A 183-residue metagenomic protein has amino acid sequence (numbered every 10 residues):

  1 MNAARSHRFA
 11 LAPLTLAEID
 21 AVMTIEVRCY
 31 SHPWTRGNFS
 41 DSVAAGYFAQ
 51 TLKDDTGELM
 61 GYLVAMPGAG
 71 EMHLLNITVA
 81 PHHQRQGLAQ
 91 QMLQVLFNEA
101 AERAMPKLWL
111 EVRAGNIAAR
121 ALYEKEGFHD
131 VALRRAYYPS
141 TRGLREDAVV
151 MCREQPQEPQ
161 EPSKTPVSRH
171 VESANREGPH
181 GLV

Functional and structural regions predicted by a protein language model:
N2-R5, F9-Q86, Q90-R103, C152-E158 (+1 more regions): Acetyl-CoA-dependent GNAT
V27, Q86, A121, R135-A136: Hydrophobic alpha-helical segments, especially transmembrane helices and their immediate juxtamembrane helical caps
R28, R113-G115: Short beta->alpha junction loops/turns
L93, N116-A119, A136-R142: Short glycine/proline-centered loop/turn elements that form peptide/ligand docking sites
L96-A100, L108, A119: Short hydrophobic clusters on alpha-helical segments that form packing/core surfaces in small helical domains
W109-E111, E124, H129-V150: Conserved catalytic-core motifs of GNAT/GCN5-like acyltransferases
